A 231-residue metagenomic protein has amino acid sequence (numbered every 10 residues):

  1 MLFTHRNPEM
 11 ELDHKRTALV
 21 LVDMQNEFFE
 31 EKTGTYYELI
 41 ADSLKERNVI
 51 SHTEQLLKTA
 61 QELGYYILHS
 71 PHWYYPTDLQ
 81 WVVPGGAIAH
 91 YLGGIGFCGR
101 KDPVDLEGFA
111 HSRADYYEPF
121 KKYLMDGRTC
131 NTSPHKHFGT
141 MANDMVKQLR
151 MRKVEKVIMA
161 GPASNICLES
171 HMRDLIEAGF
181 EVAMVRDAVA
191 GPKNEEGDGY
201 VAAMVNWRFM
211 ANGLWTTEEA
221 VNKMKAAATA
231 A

Functional and structural regions predicted by a protein language model:
M1-A18, E27-F28, Q55, T59-L63 (+2 more regions): Active-site-adjacent betaalpha module
K15-T17, K32-A60, G64-P71: A short alpha/beta connector and helix-capping loop motif
V22-D23: N-terminal nucleotide-binding beta1-loop-alpha1 segment
S70-W73, P162: Short, well-ordered beta-to-alpha junction loops that form the rim of enzyme active sites and present histidine/acidic
Y75-L79: Short catalytic/ligand-binding loop motif for oxyanion handling, primarily in non-cytosolic enzymes, centered on
